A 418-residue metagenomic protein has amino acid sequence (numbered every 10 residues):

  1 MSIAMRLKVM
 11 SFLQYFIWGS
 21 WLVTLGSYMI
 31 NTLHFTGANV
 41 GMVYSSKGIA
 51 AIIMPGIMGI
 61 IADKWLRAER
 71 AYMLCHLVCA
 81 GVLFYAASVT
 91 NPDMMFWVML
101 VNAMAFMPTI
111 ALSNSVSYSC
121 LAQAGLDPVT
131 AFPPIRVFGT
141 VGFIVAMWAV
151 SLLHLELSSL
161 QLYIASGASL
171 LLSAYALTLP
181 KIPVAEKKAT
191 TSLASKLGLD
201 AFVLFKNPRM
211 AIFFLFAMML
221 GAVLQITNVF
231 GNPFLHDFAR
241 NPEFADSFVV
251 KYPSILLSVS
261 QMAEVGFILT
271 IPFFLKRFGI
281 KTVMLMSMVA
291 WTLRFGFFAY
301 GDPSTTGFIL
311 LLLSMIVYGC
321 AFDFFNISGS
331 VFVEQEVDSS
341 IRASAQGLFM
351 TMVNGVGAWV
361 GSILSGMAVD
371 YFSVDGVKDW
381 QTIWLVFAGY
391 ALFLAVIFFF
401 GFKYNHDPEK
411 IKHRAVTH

Functional and structural regions predicted by a protein language model:
M1, P180-L215, R240-A245: Juxtamembrane intracellular "pre-TM" segments in multi-pass secondary transporters
M1-G48, R209-A245, Y252, N326: Helix-loop boundary and gating motifs at the non-cytosolic
R6, Y85-V89, S169-K181, G355 (+1 more regions): Multi-pass alpha-helical transporter architecture, strongest for 12-TM Major Facilitator/SLC carriers used
F12, V82, P92-L112, V116 (+2 more regions): Hydrophobic core of transmembrane alpha-helices in multi-pass small-molecule transporters, especially MFS/SLC-type
D63-H76, K276-M288: Cytoplasmic membrane-interface "Motif A"-like loop-to-helix N-cap segments of 12-TM Major Facilitator Superfamily
L77-N91, V289-S304: C-terminal ends and interior cores of transmembrane alpha-helices in multi-pass membrane transporters/permeases
L100-F138: Cytoplasmic helix-loop-helix junction between adjacent transmembrane helices in 12-TM secondary transporters
L152-A168, M367-A391: A membrane-interface helix-boundary motif in multi-pass transporters
